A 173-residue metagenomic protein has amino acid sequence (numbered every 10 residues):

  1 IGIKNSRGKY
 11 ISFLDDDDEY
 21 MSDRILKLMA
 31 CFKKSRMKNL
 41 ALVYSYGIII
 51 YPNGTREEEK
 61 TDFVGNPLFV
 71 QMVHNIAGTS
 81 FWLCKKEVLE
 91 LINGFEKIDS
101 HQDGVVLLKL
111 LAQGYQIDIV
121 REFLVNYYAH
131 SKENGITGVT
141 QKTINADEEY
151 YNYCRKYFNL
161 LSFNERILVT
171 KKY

Functional and structural regions predicted by a protein language model:
I1-S6: Glycine-rich, basic loop-to-helix element that forms the pyrophosphate-binding segment of sugar-nucleotide handling
R7, M21-S22, K85: GHKL-family ATP-binding catalytic core of two-component histidine kinases
G8, M37-L40, Y115: Short, high-confidence coil segments that cap the C-terminus of an alpha-helix and link into the following beta-strand
I11: Short aromatic/hydrophobic "clamp" motif used to bind/position activated sugar donors
D15-E19, Y46: The conserved acidic donor/metal-binding loop of glycosyltransferases
I25-V88, I92, T137-I144, R155-V169: Flexible acidic/His/Gly-enriched loops in nucleotide-sugar-dependent glycosyltransferase catalytic domains
G65-A146, Y150: Conserved nucleotide-sugar donor-binding catalytic segment
